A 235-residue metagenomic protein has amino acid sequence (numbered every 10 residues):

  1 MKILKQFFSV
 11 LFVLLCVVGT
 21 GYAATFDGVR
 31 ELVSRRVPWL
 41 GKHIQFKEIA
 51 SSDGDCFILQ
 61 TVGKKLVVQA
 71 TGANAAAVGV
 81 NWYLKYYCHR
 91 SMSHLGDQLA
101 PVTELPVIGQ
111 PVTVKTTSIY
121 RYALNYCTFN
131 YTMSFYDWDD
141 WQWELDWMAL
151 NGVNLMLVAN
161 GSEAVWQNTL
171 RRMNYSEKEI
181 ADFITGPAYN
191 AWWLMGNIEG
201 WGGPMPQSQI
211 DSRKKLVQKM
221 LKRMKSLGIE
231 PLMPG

Functional and structural regions predicted by a protein language model:
M1-F8: Bacterial N-terminal signal peptides that target proteins for export
S9-V18: Bacterial N-terminal signal peptides
G21-A23: Boundary at the C-terminal end of the N-terminal hydrophobic targeting segment
G28-L32, P38-L40, I49-D53, V62-G235: Feature activates predominantly on carbohydrate-active enzymes
Q45-F46: Glycine-rich repeat segments that build the extracellular carbohydrate-interaction surface of secreted and virion
